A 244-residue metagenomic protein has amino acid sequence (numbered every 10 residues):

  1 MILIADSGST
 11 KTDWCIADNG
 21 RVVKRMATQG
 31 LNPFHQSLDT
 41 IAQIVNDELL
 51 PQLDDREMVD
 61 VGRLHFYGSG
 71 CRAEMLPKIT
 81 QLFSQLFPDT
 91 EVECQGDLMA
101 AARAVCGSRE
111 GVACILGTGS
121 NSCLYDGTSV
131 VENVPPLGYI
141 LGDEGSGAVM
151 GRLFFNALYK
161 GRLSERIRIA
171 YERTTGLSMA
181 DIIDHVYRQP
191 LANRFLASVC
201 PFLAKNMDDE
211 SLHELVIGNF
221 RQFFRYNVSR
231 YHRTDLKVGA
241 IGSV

Functional and structural regions predicted by a protein language model:
M1-D55, V59-G62, L82, L86 (+2 more regions): ATP-binding/phosphotransfer module of carbohydrate and carboxylate kinases, centering on a glycine-rich
Q36, T40, Y67-A73: Alpha-helical substrate-recognition element adjacent to the catalytic core
C71-I169: Phosphate-binding/catalytic loop of phosphoryl-transfer enzymes
